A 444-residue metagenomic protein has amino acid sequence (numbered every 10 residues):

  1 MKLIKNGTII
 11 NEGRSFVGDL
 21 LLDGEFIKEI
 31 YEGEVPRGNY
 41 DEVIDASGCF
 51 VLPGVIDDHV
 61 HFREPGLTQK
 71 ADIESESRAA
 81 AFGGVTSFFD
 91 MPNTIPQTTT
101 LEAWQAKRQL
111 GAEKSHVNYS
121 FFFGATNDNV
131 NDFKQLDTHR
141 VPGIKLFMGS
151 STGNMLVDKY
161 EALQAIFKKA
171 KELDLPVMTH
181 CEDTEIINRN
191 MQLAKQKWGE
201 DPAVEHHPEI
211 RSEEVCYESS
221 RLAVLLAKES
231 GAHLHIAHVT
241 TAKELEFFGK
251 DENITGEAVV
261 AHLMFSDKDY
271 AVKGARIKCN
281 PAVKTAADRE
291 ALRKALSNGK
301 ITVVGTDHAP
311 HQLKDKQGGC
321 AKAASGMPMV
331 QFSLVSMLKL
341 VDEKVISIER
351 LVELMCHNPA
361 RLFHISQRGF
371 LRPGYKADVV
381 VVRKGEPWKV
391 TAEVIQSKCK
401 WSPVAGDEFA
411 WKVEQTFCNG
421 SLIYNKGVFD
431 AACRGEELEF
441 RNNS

Functional and structural regions predicted by a protein language model:
M1-G38: N-terminal metal-binding scaffold of metallo-dependent hydrolase/deaminase domains
G7, E25, G48, H59 (+14 more regions): Divalent metal-coordination and catalytic microenvironments
G7, G319, P373-E439: C-terminal cap of metal-dependent C-N hydrolases
E34-V51: Active-site metal-binding motif and surrounding structural segment of the metallo-beta-lactamase
C49-K114: Metal-associated gating/positioning segment near the N- to mid-region
Q109-A125: A glycine-rich helix N-cap at a beta->alpha junction
N131-V304: Histidine/acidic residue-rich metal-binding segments in metalloenzymes
D201-R221, L226-G231, K294-V304, A309-G385: His/Asp/Glu-enriched, well-ordered alpha-helical/loop segment that forms or immediately abuts the divalent-metal
